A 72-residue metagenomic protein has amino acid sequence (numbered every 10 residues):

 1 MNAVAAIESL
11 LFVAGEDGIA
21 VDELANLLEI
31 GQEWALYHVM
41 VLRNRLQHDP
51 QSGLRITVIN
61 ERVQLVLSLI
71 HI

Functional and structural regions predicted by a protein language model:
A3-E8: Short, leucine-enriched amphipathic alpha-helices that occur as contiguous helical runs
S9-V13, R45: Short amphipathic alpha-helical elements of helix-turn-helix/winged-helix folds
A14-A20: Short capping segments at the starts of secondary-structure elements
V21-L27: A short acidic, leucine-rich amphipathic alpha-helix
G31-V41: Short amphipathic alpha-helical interaction segments
L36, R45, S52-S68: Basic, low-complexity intrinsically disordered segments
I70-I72: Conserved small/polar residues in nucleotide/adenosyl-binding loops
